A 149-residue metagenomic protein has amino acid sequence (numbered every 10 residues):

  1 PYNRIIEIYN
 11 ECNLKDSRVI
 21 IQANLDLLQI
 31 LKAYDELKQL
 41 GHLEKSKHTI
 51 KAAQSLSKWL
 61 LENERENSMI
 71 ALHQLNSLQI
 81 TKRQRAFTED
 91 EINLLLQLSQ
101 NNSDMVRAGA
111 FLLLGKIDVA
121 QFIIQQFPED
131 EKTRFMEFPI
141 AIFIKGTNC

Functional and structural regions predicted by a protein language model:
P1-D35, K47-K51: Acidic, serine/threonine- and glycine-rich low-complexity intrinsically disordered segments that serve as flexible
Y2-I8, L40-L61, A86-Q100, D118-P128 (+1 more regions): Alpha-helical repeat scaffolds
L14, Q39-E44, R65-E66: Charged, low-complexity interaction regions
K15-Q29, N63-L75, L98-V106, E131-E137: Generic helix N-cap/helix-start motif at coil->alpha-helix transitions
L28, K32-E36, L78-I80, A110 (+1 more regions): Residue-level signature for tetratricopeptide repeat
L37-K38, E44-K45, K82, L112: Hydrophobic/aromatic side-chain positions at a characteristic register within alpha-helices of tetratricopeptide repeats
H73-K82, L94-G115, V119-F122: Active-site/pore-lining binding-face segments in mid-to-C-terminal subdomains
R134-C149: Terminal, low-structured helical/coil segments at or just beyond the last alpha-helical repeat
